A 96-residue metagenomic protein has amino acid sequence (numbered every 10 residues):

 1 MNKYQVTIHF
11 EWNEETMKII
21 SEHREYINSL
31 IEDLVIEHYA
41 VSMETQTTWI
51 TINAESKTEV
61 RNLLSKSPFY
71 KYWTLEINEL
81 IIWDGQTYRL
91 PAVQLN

Functional and structural regions predicted by a protein language model:
M1-N96: Conserved, structured core segments of small domains
